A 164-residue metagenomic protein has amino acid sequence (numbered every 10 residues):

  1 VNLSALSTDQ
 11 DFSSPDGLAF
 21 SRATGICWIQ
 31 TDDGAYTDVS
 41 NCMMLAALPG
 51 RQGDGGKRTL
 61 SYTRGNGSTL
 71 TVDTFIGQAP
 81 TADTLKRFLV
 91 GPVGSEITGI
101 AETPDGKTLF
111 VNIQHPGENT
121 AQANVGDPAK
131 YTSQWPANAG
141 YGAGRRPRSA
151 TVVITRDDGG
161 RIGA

Functional and structural regions predicted by a protein language model:
V1-A164: Sequence/structural signature of beta-propeller domains
